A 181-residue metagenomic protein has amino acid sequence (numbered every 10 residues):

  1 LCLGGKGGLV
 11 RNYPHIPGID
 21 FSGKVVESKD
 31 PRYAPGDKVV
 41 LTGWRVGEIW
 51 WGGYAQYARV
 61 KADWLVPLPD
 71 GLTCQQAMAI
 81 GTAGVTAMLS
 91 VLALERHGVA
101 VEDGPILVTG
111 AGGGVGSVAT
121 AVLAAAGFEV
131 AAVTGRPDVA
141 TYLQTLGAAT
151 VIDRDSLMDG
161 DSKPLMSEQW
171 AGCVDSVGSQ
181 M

Functional and structural regions predicted by a protein language model:
C2-V46: Glycine-rich beta-strand-centered segment in the early N-terminal region that forms part of a ligand/cofactor-binding
V25, V130-T134, C173-D175: Short, hydrophobic beta-strand segments that form beta-sheet elements in well-ordered domains
D30-A34, D70, A140-L146: Short loop/helix-cap segments at secondary-structure boundaries that form the rim of catalytic
D37, Q56, G104, A149 (+1 more regions): Conserved acidic residues
T42-L107: NAD(P)H dinucleotide-binding glycine-rich loop of Rossmann-like/cofactor-binding domains, especially the beta1-alpha1
R45, W64, V139, L157 (+1 more regions): Flexible, active-site-proximal loop/turn residues at the rims of small-molecule/cofactor binding pockets and catalytic
M78-S156: Mid-domain Rossmann-like dinucleotide-binding core that forms the NAD(H)/NADP(H) cofactor-binding site
A100, L146, T150-M181: Glycine-rich cofactor phosphate-binding loops and adjacent beta1-alpha1 units of small-molecule cofactor enzyme domains
